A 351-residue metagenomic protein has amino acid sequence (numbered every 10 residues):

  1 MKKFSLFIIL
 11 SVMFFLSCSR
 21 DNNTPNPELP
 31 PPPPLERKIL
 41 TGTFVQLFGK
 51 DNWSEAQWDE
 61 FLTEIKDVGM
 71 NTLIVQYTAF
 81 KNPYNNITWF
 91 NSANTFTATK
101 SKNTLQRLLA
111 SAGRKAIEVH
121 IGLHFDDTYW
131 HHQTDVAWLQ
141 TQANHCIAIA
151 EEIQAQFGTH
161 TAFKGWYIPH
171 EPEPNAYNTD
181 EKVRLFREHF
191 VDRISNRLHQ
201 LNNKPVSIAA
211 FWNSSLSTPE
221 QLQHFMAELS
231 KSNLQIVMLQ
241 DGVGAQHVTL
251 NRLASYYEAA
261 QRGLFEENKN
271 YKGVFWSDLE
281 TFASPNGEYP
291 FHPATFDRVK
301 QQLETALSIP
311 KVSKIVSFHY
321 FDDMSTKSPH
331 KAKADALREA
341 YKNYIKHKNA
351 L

Functional and structural regions predicted by a protein language model:
F15-R37: Bacterial Sec-dependent N-terminal signal peptides
Q46-D59, Y77-Y84, F90-N103, Y129 (+7 more regions): Acidic-and-aromatic substrate-binding clefts and catalytic sites of carbohydrate-active enzymes
D51-I65, C146-Q156, T218-L229, A294-A306: Short, acidic/polar
Q57-D67, N71-T128, K182-I208, R252-A259: Aromatic-lined substrate-binding rim segments of carbohydrate-active enzymes
T99-K115, D135-G165, F190, R197 (+2 more regions): An active-site-proximal structural segment forming one wall of the substrate-binding cleft that immediately precedes
H120-H132, Q140, K164-E171, F190-L222 (+3 more regions): Aromatic-lined carbohydrate-recognition surfaces of secreted/lumenal glycan-active proteins
H124-T128, I149-E181, V316: Active-site groove signature of glycoside hydrolases
K164, M238-L250, G263-L351: Substrate-binding cleft of secreted/luminal carbohydrate-active enzymes
